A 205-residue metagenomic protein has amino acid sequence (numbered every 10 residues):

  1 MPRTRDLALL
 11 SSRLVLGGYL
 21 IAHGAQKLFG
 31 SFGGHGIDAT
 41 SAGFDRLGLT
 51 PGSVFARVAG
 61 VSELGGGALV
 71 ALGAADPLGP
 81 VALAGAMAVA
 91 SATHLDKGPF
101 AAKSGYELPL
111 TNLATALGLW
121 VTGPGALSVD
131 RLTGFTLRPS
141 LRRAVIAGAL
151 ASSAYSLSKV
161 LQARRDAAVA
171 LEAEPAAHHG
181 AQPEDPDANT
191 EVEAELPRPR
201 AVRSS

Functional and structural regions predicted by a protein language model:
M1-K27, D76-S205: Extended, low-polarity transmembrane helix blocks
L10-G18, H35, S62-A68: Short charge-dense sequence patches
Y19, A25-A59: Solvent-exposed, well-ordered loop and adjacent helix/strand elements within mature globular domains that form
G30, L72-G73: Juxtamembrane transmembrane-helix termini
V54-G66, P80-V81: Hydrophobic alpha-helical transmembrane segments
V61-V70, M87-L95: Hydrophobic, membrane-inserted alpha-helices
